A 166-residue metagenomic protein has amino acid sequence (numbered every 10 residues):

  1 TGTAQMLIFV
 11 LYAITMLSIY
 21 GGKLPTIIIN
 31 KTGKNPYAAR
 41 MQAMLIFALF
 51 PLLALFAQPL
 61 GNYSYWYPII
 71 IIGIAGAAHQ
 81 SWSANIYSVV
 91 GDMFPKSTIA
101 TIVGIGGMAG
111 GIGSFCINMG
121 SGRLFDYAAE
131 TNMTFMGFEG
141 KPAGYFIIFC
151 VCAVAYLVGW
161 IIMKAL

Functional and structural regions predicted by a protein language model:
T1-G2, K96-I105: Loop-to-transmembrane helix entry/capping segments in MFS-fold secondary transporters and related SLC/MFSD carriers
T3-N30, F47, F115: Transmembrane alpha-helices of Major Facilitator/SLC transporters
F9, A13, G73, G104-I112: Transmembrane alpha-helical cores of Major Facilitator Superfamily
L24-P25, I29, G120-E130: Interfacial helix-cap and linker-helix signal at transmembrane-aqueous boundaries of multi-pass secondary transporters
N30-K31, V90-I99: Paired intracellular helix-loop junctions of major facilitator superfamily
P36-Q42, R123-V154: A membrane-interface helix-boundary motif in multi-pass transporters
Y37-N85: C-terminal transmembrane helical hairpin of 12-TM major facilitator-type secondary transporters
L52-L60, Y145-L166: Multi-pass alpha-helical transporter architecture, strongest for 12-TM Major Facilitator/SLC carriers used
